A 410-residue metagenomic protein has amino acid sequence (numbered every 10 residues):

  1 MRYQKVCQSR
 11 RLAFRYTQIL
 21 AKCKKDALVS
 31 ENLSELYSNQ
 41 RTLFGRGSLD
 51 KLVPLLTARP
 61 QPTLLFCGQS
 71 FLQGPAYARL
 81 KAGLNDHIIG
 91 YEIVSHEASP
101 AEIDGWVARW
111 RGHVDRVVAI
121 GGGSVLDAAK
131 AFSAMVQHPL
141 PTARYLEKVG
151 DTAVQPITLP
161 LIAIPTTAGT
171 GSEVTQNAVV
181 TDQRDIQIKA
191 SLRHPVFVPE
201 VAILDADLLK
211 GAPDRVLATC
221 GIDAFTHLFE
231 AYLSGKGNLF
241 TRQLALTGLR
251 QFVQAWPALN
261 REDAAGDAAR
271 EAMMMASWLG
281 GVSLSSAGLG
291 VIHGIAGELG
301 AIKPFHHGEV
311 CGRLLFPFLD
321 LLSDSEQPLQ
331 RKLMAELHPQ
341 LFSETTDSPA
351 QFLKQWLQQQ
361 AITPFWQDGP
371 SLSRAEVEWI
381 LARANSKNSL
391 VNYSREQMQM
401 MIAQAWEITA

Functional and structural regions predicted by a protein language model:
C7, F14-R116, P364: ATP/NTP phosphate-donor binding region
L49, Q73-P75, S124-A129, G171-V174 (+1 more regions): Short glycine/serine/threonine-rich phosphate/pyrophosphate-binding segments that cradle anionic phosphate groups
V107, V125-H138, V174-N177: Short Gly/Thr/Asp-enriched flexible loops that form oxyanion-binding sites at enzyme active sites
H138-G237, L329-K332: A glycine/threonine-rich phosphate-anchoring loop and its flanking beta-alpha core in nucleotide/phosphate-binding
G169, W278-G308, K387: Glycine-rich phosphate/pyrophosphate-binding beta-alpha loops
P213-L279: C-terminal and late-domain segments of enzyme folds
A301-E376: Gly/Pro-rich interdomain helix-loop hinge
A375-A410: Short, amphipathic C-terminal "tail helix"
